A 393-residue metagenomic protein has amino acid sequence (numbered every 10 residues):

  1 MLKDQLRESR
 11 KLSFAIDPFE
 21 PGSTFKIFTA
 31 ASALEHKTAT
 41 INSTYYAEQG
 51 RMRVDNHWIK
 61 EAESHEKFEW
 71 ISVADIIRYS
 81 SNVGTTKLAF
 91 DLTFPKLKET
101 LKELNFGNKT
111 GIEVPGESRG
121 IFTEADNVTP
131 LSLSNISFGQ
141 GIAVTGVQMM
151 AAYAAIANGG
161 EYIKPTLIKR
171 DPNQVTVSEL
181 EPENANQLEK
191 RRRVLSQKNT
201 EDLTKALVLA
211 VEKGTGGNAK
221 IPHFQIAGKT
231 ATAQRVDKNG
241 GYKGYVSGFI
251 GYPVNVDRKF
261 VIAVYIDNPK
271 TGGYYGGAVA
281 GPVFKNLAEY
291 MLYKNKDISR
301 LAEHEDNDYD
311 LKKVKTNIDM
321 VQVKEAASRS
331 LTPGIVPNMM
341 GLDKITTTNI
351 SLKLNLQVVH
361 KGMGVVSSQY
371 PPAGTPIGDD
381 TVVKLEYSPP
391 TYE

Functional and structural regions predicted by a protein language model:
M1-G22, F28-I266: Beta-lactam-recognizing serine transpeptidase/beta-lactamase-like catalytic domain environment
F122, H223, V264-A278, P282-E393: Ligand-recognition elements built from short beta-strands and adjacent flexible loops
